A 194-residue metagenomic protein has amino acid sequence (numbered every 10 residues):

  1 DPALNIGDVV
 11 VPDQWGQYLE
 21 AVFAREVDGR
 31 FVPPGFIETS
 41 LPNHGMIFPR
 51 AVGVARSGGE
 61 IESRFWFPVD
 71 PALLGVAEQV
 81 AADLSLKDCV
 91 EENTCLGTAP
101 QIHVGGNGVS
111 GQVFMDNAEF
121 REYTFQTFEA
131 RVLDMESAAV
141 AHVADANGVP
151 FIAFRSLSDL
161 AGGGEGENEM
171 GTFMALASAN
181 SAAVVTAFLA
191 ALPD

Functional and structural regions predicted by a protein language model:
D1-D194: Glycine-rich phosphate- or other oxyanion-binding loops that anchor nucleotides, phosphorylated ligands
